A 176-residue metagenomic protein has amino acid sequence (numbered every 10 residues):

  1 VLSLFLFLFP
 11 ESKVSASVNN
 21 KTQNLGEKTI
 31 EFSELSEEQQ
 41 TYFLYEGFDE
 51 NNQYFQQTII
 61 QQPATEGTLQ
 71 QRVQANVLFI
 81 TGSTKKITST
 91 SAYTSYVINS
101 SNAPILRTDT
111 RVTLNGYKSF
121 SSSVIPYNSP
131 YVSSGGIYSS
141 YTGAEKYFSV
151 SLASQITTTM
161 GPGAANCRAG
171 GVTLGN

Functional and structural regions predicted by a protein language model:
V1-I87: N-terminal prepro-regions of secreted/extracellular proteins
P63-N176: Mature secreted bioactive peptide module from preproproteins
